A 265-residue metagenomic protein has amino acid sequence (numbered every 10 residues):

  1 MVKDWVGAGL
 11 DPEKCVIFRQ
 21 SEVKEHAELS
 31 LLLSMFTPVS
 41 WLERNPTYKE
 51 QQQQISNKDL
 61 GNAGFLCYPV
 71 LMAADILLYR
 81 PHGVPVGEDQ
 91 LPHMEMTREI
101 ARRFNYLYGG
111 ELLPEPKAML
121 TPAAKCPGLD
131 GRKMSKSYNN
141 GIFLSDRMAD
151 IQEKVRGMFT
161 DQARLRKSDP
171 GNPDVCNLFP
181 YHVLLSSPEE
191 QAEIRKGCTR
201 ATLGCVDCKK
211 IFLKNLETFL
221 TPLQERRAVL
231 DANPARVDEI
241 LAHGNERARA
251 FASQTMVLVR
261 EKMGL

Functional and structural regions predicted by a protein language model:
M1-A74, Q224, A228: N-terminal Rossmann-like or analogous alpha/beta NTP/dinucleotide-binding catalytic cores that position adenine
F18-E22, G83-V86, N233-R236: Conserved short loop/turn motifs at secondary-structure junctions
R19, R80, D146: Pocket-edge structural micro-motifs
E28-L31, R44-K49, Q53, N57-L107 (+3 more regions): Classical nucleotidyltransferase
V39-E43, L78-P85, S186-I194, Q224: Short helix-capping/linker segments at secondary-structure and domain boundaries
P92, R98-L265: Conserved nucleotide- and phosphate/pyrophosphate-binding catalytic cores in adenylate/nucleotidyl-handling enzymes
